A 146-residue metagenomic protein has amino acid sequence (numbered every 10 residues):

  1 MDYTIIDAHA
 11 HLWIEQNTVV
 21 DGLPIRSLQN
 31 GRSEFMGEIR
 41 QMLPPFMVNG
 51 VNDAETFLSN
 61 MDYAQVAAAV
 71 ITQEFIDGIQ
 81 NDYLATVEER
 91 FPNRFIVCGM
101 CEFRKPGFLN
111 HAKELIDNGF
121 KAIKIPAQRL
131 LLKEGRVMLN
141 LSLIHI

Functional and structural regions predicted by a protein language model:
M1-V70: An N-terminally biased module of ancient metal coordination in phosphate/nucleic-acid-related enzymes
I6-A8, A69-I71, V97-G99, I123-I125: Hydrophobic faces of well-ordered beta-strands that scaffold small-molecule active sites in alpha/beta enzyme cores
H11, E74-F75, M100-R104, P126-L130: Active-site beta-loop-alpha junctions enriched in small/polar residues
M47-V51, D77-G78, K105, M138-N140: A conditional alpha-helix N-cap/helix-loop micro-motif detector
L58-Y63, Y83-N93, H111-F120: Acidic (Asp/Glu)-rich catalytic clusters
I79-D82, L132-S142: Active-site-adjacent beta->alpha loops and helix N-cap segments on the catalytic face of soluble alpha/beta enzymes
R104-N110: Glycine-rich anion/phosphate-binding loops
I144-I146: Conserved small/polar residues in nucleotide/adenosyl-binding loops
